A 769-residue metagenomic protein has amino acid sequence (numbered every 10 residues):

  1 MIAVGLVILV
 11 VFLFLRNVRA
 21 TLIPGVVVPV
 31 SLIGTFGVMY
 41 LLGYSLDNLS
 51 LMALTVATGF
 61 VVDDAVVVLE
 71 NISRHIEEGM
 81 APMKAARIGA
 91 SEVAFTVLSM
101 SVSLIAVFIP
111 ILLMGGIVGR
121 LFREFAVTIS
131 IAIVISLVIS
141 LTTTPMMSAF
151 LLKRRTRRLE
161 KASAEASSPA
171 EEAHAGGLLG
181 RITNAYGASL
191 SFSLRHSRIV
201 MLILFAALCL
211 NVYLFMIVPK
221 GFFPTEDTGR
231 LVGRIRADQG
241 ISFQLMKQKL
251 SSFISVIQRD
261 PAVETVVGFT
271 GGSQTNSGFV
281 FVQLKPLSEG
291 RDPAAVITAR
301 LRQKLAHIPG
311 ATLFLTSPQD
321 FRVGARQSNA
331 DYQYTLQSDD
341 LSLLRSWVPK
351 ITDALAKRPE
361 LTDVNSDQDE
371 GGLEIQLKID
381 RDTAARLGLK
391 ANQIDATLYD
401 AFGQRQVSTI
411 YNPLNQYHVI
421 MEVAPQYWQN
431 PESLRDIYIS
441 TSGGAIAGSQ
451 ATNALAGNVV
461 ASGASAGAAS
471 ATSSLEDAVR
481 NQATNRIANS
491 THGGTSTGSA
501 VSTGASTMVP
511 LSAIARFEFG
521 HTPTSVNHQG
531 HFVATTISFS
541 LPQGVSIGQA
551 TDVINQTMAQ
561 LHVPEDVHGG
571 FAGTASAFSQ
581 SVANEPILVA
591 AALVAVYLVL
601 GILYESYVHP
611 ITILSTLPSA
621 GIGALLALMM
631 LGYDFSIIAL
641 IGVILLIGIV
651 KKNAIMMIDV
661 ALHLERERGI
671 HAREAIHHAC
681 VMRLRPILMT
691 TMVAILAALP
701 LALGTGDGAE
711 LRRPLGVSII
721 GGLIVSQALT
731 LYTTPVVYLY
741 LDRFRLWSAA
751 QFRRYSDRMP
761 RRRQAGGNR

Functional and structural regions predicted by a protein language model:
M1-I2, F12, R345-V348, T352-A592 (+3 more regions): Extracytoplasmic/periplasmic membrane-proximal domains and adjacent transmembrane bundles of envelope biogenesis
M1-V10, F14, R19-V27, G43-L46 (+16 more regions): Alpha-helical membrane-interface segments at transmembrane helix boundaries
G5-L6, V10-R74, A81, L113 (+6 more regions): Hydrophobic transmembrane alpha-helices and their membrane-interface caps in long multi-pass transport proteins
Y40, Y44, L112-L121, T156 (+6 more regions): Transmembrane helices with small-residue packing motifs
T58-I72, A94-L113, R120-E171, V280 (+5 more regions): Transmembrane alpha-helices and their membrane-interface boundaries in multi-pass membrane transporters and channels
V93, A166-P224, V282, H307 (+3 more regions): Signature of alpha-helical transmembrane segments and their immediate interfacial
R234, V280-R302, Q333-Q337, I420 (+1 more regions): A short beta-strand structural signal in non-transmembrane regions
Q244-S328, D382-Q404, Y411, P425-W428 (+2 more regions): Solvent-exposed, membrane-proximal periplasmic/extracellular interface segments of envelope transport and secretion
